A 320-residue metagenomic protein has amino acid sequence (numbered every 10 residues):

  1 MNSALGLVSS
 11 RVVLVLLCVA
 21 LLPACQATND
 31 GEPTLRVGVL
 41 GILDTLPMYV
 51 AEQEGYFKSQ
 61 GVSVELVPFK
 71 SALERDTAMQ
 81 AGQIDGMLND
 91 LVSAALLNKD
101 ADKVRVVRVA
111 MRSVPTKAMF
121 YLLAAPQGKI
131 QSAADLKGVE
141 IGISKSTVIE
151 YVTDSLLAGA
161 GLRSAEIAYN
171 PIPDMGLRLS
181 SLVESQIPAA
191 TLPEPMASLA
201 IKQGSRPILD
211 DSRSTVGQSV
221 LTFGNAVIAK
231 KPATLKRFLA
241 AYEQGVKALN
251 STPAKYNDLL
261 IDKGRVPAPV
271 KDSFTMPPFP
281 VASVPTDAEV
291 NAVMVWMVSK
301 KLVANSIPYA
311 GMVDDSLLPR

Functional and structural regions predicted by a protein language model:
M1-V13: Bacterial N-terminal signal peptides that target proteins for export
L21-A24: C-terminal motif of bacterial Sec signal peptides marking the signal peptidase cleavage site
Q26-T28: Bacterial signal peptide processing site
D30-R163, Y169-N170, P188-T191, R213-T215: Short, glycine-/small- and polar/acidic-enriched structural segments that line small-molecule recognition paths
S59, S113-P115, P280-D287, Y309: Short, solvent-exposed loop/beta-turn-alpha elements that line the ligand-binding surface or hinge of extracytoplasmic
V92, E166-L260: Pocket-lining segment of extracytoplasmic ligand-binding domains
A229-A304: Secondary-structure end/capping motifs
V298-R320: Conserved C-terminal helix/tail region of periplasmic/extracytoplasmic solute-binding proteins
